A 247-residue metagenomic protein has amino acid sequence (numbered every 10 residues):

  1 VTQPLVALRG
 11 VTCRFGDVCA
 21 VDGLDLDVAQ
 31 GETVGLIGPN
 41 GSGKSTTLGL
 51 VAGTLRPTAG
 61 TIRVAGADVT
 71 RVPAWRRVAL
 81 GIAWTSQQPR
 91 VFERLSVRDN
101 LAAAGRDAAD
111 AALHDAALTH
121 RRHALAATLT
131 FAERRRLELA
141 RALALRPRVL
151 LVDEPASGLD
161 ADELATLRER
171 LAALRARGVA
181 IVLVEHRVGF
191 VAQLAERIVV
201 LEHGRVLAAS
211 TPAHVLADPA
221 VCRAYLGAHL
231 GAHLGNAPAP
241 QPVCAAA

Functional and structural regions predicted by a protein language model:
I37-P39: The feature captures the beta-strand-to-loop junction immediately N-terminal to the Walker
A52: Helix-to-loop junction immediately C-terminal to a conserved catalytic motif
G60-A67, L80: Conserved ABC transporter NBD signature motif
D107-A127, E169-A172: Conserved ABC ATPase "signature" region
L150-E154: Catalytic Walker B motif of ABC-type/P-loop ATPase nucleotide-binding domains
